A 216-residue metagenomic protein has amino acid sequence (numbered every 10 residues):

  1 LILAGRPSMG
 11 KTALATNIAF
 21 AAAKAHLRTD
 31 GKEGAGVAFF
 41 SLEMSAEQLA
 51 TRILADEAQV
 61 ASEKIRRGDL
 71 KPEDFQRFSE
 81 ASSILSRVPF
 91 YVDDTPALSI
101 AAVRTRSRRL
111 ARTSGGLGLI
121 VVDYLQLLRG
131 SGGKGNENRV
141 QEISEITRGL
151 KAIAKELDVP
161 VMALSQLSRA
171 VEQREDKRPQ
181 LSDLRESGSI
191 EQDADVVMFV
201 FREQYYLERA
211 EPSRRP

Functional and structural regions predicted by a protein language model:
L1-I2, A38: Short hydrophobic/aromatic beta-strand immediately N-terminal to the Walker A/P-loop
G5-R6, L42: P-loop (Walker A) phosphate-binding loop of NTP-binding proteins
K11: Conserved lysine of the Walker
A21-G116, G130: Cytosolic-facing regulatory segments adjacent to core modules
A38, R109, L117-A163: Helical hairpin unit composed of two closely spaced alpha helices linked by a short loop
T95-R106, N136-S144, P179: Active-site glycine- and acidic-residue-rich loops that bind and position anionic ligands or nucleotide-like cofactors
Q141-P216: Phosphate-binding/switch region of NTP-binding enzymes
